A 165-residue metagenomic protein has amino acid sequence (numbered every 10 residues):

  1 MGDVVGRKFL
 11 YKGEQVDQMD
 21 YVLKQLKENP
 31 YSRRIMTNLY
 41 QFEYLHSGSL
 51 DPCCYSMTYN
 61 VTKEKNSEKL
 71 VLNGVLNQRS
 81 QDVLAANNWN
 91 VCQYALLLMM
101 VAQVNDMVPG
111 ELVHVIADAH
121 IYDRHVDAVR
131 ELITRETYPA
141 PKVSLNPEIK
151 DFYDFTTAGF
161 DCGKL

Functional and structural regions predicted by a protein language model:
M1-L165: Terminal, non-catalytic protein-protein interaction segments that mediate quaternary/complex assembly
